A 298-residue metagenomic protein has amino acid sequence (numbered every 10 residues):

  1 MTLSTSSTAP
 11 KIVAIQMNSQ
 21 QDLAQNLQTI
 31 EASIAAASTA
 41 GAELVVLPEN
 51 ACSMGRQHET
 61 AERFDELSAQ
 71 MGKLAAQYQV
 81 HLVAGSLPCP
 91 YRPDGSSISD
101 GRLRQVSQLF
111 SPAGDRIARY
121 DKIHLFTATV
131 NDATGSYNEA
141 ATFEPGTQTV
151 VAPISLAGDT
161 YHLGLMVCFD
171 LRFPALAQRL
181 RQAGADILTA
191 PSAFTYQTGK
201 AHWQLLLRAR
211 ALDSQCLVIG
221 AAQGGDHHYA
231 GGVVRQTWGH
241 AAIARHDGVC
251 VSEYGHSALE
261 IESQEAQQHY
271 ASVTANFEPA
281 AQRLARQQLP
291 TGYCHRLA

Functional and structural regions predicted by a protein language model:
M1-L44, T189: N-terminal active-site segment of His-dependent metallophosphoesterases
A9-Q21, V46, R119, V151 (+2 more regions): Active-site-proximal beta-strand elements of phosphoester/diester hydrolases
V13, Q108-F110, A242, V273-A275: Conserved hydrophobic/aromatic positions in well-ordered beta-strands
Q20-L23, E31-D121, T127-A128, F194-C216: Cys-nucleophile CN-hydrolase/nitrilase-fold catalytic domain and related Cys-dependent amidase chemistry that acts on
F64-A84, H162, L171-A271: CN hydrolase (nitrilase-like) catalytic-core segments centered on the catalytic cysteine and neighboring Lys/Glu
S96-A183, Y196-L205, A209, L259 (+2 more regions): Active-site catalytic loop in hydrolytic enzyme cores
K122-F126, H256-E260, Q268, F277-A280: A short acidic/small-residue loop/turn micro-motif
S272, F277-A298: A short C-terminal boundary segment appended to hydrolase-like catalytic domains
